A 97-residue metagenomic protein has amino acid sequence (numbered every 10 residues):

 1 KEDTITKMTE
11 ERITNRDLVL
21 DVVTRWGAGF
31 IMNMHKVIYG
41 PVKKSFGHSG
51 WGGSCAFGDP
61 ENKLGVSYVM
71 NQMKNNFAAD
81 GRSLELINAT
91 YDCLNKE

Functional and structural regions predicted by a protein language model:
K1-E97: Catalytic loop of the DD-peptidase/beta-lactamase superfamily, centered on the K-T-G motif and neighboring
